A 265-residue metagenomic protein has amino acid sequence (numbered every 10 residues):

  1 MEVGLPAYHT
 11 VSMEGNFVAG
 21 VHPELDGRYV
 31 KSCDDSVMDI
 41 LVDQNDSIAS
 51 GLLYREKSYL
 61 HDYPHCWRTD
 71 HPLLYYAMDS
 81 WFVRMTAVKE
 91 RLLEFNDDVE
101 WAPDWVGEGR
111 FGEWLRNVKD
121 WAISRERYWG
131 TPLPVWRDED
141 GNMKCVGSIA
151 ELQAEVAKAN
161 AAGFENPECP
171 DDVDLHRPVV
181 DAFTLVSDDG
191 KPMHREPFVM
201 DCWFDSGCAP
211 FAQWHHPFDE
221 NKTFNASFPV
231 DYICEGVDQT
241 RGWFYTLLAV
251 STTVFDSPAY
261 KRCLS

Functional and structural regions predicted by a protein language model:
M1-E151, E155-F164, V173-L175, W243: Residue patterns forming the tRNA-binding/recognition surfaces of aminoacyl-tRNA synthetases and related DALR
M1-G15, R127-W129, L152-S265: Alpha-helical recognition segments enriched in aromatics with Gly/Pro capping that present substrate-recognition
